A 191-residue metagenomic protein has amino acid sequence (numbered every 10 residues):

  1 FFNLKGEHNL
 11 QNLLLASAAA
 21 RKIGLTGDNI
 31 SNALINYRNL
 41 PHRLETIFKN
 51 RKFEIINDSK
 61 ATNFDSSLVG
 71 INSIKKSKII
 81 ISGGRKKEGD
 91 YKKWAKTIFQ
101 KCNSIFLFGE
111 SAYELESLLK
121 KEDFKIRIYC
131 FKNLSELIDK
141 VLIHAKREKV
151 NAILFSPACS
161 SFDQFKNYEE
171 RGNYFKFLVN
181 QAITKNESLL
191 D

Functional and structural regions predicted by a protein language model:
F2-C102: Nucleotide phosphate-binding/pyrophosphate-handling subdomain across enzymes that bind or process nucleotide phosphates
K87, C159-S161: Conserved nucleotide-binding/hydrolysis micro-motifs of P-loop NTPases
K92-A152, L190-D191: C-terminal helical cap/extension that packs against the catalytic core of soluble nucleotide-cofactor enzymes
E114, S161-D163: Short glycine-rich, flexible loops that bind phosphorylated cofactors or substrates
I153-A158: Short beta-strands and strand-loop turn motifs
Q164-Y168: Short, solvent-exposed loop/turn segments at secondary-structure boundaries
K176-D191: Short, flexible loop segments at boundaries between secondary-structure elements
